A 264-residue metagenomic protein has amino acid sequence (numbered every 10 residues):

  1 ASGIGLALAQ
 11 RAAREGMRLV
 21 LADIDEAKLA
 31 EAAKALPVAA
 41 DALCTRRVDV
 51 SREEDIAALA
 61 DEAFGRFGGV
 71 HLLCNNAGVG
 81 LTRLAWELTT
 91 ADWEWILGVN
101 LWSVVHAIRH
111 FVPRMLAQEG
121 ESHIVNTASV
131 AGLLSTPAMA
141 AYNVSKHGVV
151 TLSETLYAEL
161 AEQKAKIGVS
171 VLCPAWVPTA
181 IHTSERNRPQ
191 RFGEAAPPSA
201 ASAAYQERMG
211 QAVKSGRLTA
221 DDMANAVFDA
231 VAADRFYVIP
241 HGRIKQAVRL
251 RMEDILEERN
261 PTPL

Functional and structural regions predicted by a protein language model:
A1-V20: Canonical Rossmann dinucleotide-binding motif of NAD(H)/NADP(H)-dependent dehydrogenases/reductases, specifically
E15-E31: Conserved glycine-rich Rossmann-like NAD(P)H-binding loop of the short-chain dehydrogenase/reductase
E26-A27, R47-A58, T90: The beta1-alpha1 cofactor-binding region of Rossmann-like NAD(H)/NADP(H)-dependent oxidoreductases
L84-A85, D92-E94: Substrate-binding pocket helix/loop in short-chain dehydrogenase/reductase
I108, S145: Active-site helix of classical SDR
S129: Residue(s) in the substrate-gating loop at a strand-loop-helix junction that position the organic substrate next
A161-V238: SDR active-site lid
